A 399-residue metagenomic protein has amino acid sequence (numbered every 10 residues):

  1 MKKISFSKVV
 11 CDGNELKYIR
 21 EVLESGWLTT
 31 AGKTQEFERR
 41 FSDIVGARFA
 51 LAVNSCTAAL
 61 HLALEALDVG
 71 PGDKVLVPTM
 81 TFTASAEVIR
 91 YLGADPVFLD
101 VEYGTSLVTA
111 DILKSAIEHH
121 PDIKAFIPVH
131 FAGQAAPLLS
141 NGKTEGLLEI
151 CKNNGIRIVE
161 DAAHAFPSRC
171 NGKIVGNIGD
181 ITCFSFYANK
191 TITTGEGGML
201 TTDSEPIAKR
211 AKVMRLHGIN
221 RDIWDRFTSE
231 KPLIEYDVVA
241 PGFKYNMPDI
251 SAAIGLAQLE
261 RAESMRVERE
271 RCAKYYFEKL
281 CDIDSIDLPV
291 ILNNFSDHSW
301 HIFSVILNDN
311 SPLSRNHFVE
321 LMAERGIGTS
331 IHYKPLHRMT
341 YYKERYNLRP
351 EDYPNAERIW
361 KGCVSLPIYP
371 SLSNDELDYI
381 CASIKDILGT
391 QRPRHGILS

Functional and structural regions predicted by a protein language model:
M1-L28, G32, Y236-V239, P367: N-terminal "arm"/small-domain region of PLP-dependent enzymes with the aminotransferase-like
W27-K74, V88-L92, F98-D100, K173: Phosphate-binding glycine-rich loop
T34-R39, A47-A50, D111, S115 (+4 more regions): PLP-dependent aminotransferase class I/II
S42, I89, E149-C151, L280 (+1 more regions): A generic structural signal for well-ordered alpha-helical segments
H61-E118, A125-I127: Conserved PLP-anchoring active-site segment centered on the Schiff-base-forming lysine
L92, N153-N154, R325: Helix C-cap/helix->beta junction micro-motif
G104-T194, M199-I207, S314, Y369: Active-site phosphate-binding strand-loop segment of PLP-dependent enzymes
